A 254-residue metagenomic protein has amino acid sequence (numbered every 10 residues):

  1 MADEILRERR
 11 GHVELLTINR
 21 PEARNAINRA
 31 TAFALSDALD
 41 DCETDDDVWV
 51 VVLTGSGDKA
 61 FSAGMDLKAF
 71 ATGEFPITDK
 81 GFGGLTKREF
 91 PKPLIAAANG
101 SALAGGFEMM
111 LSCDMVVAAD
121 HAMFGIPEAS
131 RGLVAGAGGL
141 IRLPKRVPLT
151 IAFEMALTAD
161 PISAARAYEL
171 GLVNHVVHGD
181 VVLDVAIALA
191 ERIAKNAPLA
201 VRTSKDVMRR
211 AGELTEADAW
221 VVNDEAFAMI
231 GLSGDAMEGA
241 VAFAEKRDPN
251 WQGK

Functional and structural regions predicted by a protein language model:
M1-D58: Conserved CoA-thioester-binding segment of acyl-CoA-metabolizing enzymes
L16, R20, L35, L53 (+6 more regions): Terminal peptide-recognition signature
T31-A34, M109, V182, N223: Hydrophobic alpha-helical membrane-association signature
G55-F90, A102, S130-L133, L214-T215: Glycine- (often His-adjacent) and acidic-residue-rich active-site loop that binds/positions the CoA thioester
R88-V201, M229-V241, E245-R247: Crotonase-fold acyl-CoA enzyme core
G212, D248-K254: Short C-terminal tail/terminal secondary-structure segment of NAD(P)H-dependent dehydrogenase/reductase domains
